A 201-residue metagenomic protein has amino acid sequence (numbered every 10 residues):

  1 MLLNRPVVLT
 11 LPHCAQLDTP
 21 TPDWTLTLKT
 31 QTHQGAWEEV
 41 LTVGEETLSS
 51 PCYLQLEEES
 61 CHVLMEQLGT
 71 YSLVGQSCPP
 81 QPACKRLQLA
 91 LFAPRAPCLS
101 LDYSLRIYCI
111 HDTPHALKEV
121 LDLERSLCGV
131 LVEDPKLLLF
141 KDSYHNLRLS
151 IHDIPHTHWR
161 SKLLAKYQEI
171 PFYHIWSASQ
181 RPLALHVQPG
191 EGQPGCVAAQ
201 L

Functional and structural regions predicted by a protein language model:
M1-L201: Compositionally biased, low-complexity regions
